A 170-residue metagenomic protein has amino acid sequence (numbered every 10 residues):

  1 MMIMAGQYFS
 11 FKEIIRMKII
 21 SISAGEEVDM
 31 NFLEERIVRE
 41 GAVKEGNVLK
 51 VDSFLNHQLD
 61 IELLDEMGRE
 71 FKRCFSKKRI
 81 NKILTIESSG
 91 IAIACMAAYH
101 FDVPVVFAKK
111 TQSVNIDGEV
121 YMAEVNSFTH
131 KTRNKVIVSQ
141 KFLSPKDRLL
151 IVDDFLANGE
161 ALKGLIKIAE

Functional and structural regions predicted by a protein language model:
M1-E27: N-terminal amphipathic/basic-hydrophobic helices that include classical n-h-c signal peptides and signal-anchor
I22-I80: Active-site-facing substrate-recognition patch
I80-E87: Short glycine-rich phosphate-binding loop at a beta-alpha junction
A92-F101, I166: Short Gly/Thr/Asp-enriched flexible loops that form oxyanion-binding sites at enzyme active sites
V103-L149: Short, glycine/charge-rich flexible loops or terminal/linker lids adjacent to PRPP-binding catalytic cores
D153-K163: Acidic, divalent-metal-coordinating active-site segment for phosphoryl/phosphodiester hydrolysis, typified by short
L162-E170: A short alpha/beta connector and helix-capping loop motif
